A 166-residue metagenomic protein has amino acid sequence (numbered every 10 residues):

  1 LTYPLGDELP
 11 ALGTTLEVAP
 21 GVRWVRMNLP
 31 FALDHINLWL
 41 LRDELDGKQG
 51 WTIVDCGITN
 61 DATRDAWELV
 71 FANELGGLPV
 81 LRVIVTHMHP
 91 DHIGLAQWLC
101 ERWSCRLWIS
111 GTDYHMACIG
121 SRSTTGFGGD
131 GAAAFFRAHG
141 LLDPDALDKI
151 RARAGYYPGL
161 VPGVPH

Functional and structural regions predicted by a protein language model:
T2, R26, T59, I84-V85: A generic structural signal for short
T2-L12, E17-P20, L75, H115-H166: Metallo-beta-lactamase
D7, P30, M88-H89: Charged, low-complexity surface patches
L12-L78, C105, R122: Conserved beta-strand hairpin/beta-sheet module of binuclear metal-dependent hydrolase folds, prominently
R23-V25, I84, W108, H166: Hydrophobic/aromatic beta-strand patches that form the interior of the parallel beta-sheet core in alpha/beta enzyme
N60, S110, L142-D143: Ser/Thr-centered flexible coil motifs
T63-H115: Active-site metal-binding motif and surrounding structural segment of the metallo-beta-lactamase
